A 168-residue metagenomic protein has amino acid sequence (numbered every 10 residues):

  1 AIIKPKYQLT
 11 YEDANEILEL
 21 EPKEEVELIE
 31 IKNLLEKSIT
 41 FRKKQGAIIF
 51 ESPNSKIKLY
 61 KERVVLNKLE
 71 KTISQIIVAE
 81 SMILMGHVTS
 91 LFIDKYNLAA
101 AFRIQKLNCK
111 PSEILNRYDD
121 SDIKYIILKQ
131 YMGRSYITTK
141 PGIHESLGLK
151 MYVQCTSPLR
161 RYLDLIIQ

Functional and structural regions predicted by a protein language model:
A1-Q168: Electropositive polyanion-binding surfaces
